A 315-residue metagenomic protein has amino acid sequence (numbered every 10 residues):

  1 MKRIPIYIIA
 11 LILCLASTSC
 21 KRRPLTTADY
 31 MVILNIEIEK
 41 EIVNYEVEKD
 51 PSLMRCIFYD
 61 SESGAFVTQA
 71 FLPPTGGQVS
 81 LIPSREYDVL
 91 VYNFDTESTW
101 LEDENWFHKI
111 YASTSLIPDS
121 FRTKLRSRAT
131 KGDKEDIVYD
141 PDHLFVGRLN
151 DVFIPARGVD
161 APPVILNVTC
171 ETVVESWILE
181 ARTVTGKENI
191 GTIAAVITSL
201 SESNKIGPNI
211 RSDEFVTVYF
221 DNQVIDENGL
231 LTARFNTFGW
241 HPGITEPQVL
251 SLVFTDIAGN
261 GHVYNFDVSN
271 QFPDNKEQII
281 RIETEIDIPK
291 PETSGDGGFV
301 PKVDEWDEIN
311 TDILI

Functional and structural regions predicted by a protein language model:
M1-P5, R22: Positively charged n-region of N-terminal signal peptides that target proteins for export
A16-S19: C-terminal motif of bacterial Sec signal peptides marking the signal peptidase cleavage site
K21-T27: Bacterial lipoprotein signal-peptidase II cleavage site
D29-V47, A181-G186: Short amphipathic, basic-aromatic surface patches that mediate peripheral association with negatively charged
L53-E104, N189-F272: Tryptophan-paired
F66-E171: Short, low-hydrophobicity acidic/polar segments
D136-N228: A sequence/structural signal for flexible, mid-protein segments enriched in small/helix-disrupting residues
G243-I315: Hydrophilic extracytoplasmic domains
